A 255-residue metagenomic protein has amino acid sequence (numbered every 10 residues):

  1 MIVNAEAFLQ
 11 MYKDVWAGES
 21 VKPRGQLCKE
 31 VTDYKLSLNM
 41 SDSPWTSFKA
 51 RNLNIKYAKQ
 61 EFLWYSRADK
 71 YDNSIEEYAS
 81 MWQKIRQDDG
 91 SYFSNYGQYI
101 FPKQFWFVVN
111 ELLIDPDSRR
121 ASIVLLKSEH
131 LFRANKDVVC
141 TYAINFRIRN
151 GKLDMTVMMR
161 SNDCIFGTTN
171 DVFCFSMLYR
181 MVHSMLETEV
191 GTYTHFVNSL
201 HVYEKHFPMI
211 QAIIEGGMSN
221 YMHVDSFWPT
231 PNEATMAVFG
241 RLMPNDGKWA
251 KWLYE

Functional and structural regions predicted by a protein language model:
M1-E255: Terminal, non-catalytic protein-protein interaction segments that mediate quaternary/complex assembly
